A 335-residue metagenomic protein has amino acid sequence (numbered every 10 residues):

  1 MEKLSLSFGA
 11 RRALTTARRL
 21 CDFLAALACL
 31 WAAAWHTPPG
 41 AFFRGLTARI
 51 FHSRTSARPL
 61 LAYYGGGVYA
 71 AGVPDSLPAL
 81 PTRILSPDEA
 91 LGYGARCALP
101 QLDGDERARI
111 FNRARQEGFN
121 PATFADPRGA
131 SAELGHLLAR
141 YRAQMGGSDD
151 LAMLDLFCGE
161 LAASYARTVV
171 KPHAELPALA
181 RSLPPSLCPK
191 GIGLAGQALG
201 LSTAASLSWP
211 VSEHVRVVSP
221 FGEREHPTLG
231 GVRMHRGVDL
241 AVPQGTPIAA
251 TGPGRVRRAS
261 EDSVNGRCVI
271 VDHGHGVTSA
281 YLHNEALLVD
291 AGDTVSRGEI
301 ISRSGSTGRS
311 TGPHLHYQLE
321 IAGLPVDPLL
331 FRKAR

Functional and structural regions predicted by a protein language model:
M1-T15: N-terminal Lys/Arg-rich, disordered targeting/topogenic segments
R18-W35: Hydrophobic membrane-insertion alpha-helices, especially the h-region of bacterial N-terminal signal peptides
T47-A204: Catalytic glycan-binding domains that act on GlcNAc-containing polysaccharides
G94-C97, L102, G147-L151, A204 (+5 more regions): Extracytoplasmic
C188-N265, R297, V326: Surface-exposed, glycine-biased beta-strand/turn segments
V217, R267-H273, D293-R335: Conserved, short, structured surface segments that act as functional micro-motifs
V218, R255-R257, E285, S302-G305: Conserved positions in beta-strands of structured domains
R233-H235, A250-L288, P313-L315: Zn2+-dependent peptidoglycan hydrolase active-site motif and core
